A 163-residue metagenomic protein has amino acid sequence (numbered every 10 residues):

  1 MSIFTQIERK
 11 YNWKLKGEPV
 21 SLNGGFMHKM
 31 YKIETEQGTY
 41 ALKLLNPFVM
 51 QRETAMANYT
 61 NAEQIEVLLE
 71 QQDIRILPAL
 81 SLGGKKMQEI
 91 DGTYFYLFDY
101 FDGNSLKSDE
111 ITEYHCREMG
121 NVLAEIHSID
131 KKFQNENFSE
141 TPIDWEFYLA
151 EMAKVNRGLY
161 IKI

Functional and structural regions predicted by a protein language model:
M1-P19: Juxta-kinase regulatory segment immediately upstream of eukaryotic protein kinase catalytic domains
W13-T35: ATP-binding glycine-rich phosphate-binding loop
K32, T39-K43, L97: Short hydrophobic-acidic sequence motifs that mark active-site Asp/Glu residues
A41, Q51, S105-S108: Short small-residue beta-strand/loop micro-motif enriched in glycine and branched aliphatics
L45-I90, Y114: A conserved alpha-helical element in kinase catalytic cores
D73-L80, K107-S108, K132-E136: Short secondary-structure capping/junction motifs at helix and strand boundaries
G83-H115: Conserved structural core of kinase catalytic domains
D109, E113-I163: A cross-family kinase active-site recognition segment
